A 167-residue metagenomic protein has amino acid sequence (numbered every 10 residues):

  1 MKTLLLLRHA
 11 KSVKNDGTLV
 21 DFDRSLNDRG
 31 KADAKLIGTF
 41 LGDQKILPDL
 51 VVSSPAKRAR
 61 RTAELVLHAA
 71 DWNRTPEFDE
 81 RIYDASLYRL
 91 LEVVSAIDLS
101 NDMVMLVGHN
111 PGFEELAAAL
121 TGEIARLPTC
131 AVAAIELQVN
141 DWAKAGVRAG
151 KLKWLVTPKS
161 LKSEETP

Functional and structural regions predicted by a protein language model:
T3, L7-R81, A85, R89 (+2 more regions): Active-site-proximal alpha-helix that buttresses catalytic centers in soluble enzyme cores
L4, N101-M105, V132: Residue-level preference for the first positions of well-ordered beta-strands
K11, A56, P111, V139 (+1 more regions): Short, glycine/serine-rich, charged loops/turns that create anion-binding and catalytic segments at active sites
Q44-I46, I97-D102: Glycine-rich phosphate-binding loop signature in dinucleotide/nucleotide-binding domains
L91-A96: Short, surface-exposed amphipathic charged segments that create phosphate/polyanion-binding patches used for binding
N101-A118: A glycine-rich beta-strand to alpha-helix segment that forms a phosphate/ribose-binding loop at ligand/cofactor sites
E123-K153: Domain-level recognition of soluble alpha/beta enzyme cores, biased toward histidine phosphatases/phosphomutases
K151-P167: Charged phosphate-binding loop/patch that engages nucleotide di/tri-phosphates or the phosphate backbone of nucleic
